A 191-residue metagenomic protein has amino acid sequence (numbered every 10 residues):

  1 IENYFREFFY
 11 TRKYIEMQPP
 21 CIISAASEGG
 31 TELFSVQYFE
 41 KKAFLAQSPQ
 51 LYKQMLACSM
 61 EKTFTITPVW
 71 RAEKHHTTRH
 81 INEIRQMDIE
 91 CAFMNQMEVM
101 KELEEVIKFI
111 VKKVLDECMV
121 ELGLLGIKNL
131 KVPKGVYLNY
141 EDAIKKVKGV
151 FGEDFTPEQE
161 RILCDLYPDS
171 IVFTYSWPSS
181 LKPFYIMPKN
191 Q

Functional and structural regions predicted by a protein language model:
I1-E32: TRNA-binding/sensing appendages of the translation machinery
T11, C58-E61, K113-E117: Secondary-structure transition/capping motifs at alpha-helix termini and the adjoining loop/turn into the next element
I22, E32-F109, P133-Q191: A translation/RNA-centric and nucleic-acid-associated enzymatic feature enriched in Class II aminoacyl-tRNA synthetases
E28-G30, L51, M119-V120: Short amphipathic alpha-helical segments, especially helix-boundary/capping motifs
F109-G123: Flexible helix-coil linker/hinge segments at domain or subdomain boundaries
V120-P133, Y137: Short, highly charged C-terminal tails/helix-capping segments
